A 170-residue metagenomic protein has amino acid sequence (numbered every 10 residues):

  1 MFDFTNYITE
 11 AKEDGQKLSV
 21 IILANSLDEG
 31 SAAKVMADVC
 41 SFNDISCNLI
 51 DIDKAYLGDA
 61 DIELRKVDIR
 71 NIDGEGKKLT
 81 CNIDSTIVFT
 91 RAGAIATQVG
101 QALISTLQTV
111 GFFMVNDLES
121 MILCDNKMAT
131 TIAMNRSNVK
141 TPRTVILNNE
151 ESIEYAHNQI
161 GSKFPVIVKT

Functional and structural regions predicted by a protein language model:
M1-F113, N148-E151: ATP-binding N-terminal substructure of ATP-dependent carboxylate-amine bond-forming enzymes
I21-L23, T80-I83, Q108-G111, E119-T170: Active-site nucleotide/adenylate-binding loops and adjacent lid/helix of ATP-dependent enzymes
